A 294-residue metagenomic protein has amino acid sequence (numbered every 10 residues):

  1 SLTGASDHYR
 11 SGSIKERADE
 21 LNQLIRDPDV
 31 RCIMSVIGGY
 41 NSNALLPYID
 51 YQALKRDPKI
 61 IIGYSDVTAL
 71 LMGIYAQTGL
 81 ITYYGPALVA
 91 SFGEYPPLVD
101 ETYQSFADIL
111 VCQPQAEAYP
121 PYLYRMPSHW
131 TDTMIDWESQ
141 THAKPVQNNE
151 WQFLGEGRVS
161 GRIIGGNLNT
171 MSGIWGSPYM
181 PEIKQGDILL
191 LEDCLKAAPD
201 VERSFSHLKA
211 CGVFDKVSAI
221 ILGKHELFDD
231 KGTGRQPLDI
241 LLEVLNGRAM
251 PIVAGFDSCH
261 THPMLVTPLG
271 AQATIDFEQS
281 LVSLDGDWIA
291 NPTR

Functional and structural regions predicted by a protein language model:
S1-D29: ATP/NTP phosphate-donor binding region
S13-A18, R203-L208, G234-I240: Charged helix-capping and loop-helix junction motifs
D29-N43, D215-F228: Short acidic, glycine-rich surface-loop motifs adjacent to enzyme active sites
I49-Q77, I81-V89, R248-P251: Short, acidic/small-residue loops that bind anionic groups at enzyme active sites
Y83-G166: Conserved anion/nucleotide-ligand pocket segment
N148, I164-D187: Glycine-rich, aromatic-lined ligand/substrate-binding cores of catalytic and carbohydrate-binding domains
G176-G232: Internal helical hairpin/lid segments
A219-R294: ATP/nucleoside-binding phosphotransfer catalytic cores, i.e., glycine-rich phosphate-binding loops
